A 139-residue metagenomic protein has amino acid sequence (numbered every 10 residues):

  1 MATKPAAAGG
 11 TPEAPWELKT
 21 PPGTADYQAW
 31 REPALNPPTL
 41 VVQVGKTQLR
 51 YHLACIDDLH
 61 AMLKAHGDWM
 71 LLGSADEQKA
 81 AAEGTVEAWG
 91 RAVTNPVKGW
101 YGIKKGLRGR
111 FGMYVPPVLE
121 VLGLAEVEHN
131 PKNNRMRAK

Functional and structural regions predicted by a protein language model:
A2-A81: Long, low-complexity, charged/polar intrinsically disordered regions in eukaryotic proteins
T11-E13, R108-F111: Short secondary-structure boundary micro-motifs
N36, N95, N130-N134: Detector for Asparagine
E83-R110: Short helix-coil junctions and helix-kink-helix linkers
M113-P117: Short, hydrophobic-biased segments on the C-terminal half of alpha helices that form "recognition helices"
E120-N134: A short, conserved structural fragment
M136-K139: C-terminal engagement modules used by replication, chromatin/transcription, nuclear envelope/ESCRT, and ubiquitin
